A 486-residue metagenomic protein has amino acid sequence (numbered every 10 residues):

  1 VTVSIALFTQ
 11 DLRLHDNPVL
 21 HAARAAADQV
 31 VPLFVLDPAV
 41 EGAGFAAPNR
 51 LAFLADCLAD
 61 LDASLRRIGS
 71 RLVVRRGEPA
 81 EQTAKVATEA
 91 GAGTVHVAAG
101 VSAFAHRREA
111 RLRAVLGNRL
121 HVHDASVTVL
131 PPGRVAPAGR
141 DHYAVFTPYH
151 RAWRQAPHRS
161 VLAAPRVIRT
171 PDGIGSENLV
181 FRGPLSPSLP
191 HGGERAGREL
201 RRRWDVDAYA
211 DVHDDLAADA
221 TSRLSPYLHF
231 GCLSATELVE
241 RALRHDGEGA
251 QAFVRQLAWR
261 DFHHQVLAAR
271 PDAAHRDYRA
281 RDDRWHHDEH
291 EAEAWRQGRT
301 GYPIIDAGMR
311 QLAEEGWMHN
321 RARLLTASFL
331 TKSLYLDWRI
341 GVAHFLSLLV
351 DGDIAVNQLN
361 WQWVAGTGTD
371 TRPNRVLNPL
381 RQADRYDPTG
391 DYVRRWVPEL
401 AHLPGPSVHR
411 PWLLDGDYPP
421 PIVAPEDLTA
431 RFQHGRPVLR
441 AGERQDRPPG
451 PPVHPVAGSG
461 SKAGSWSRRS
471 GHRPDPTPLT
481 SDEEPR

Functional and structural regions predicted by a protein language model:
V1-V161, G249, V356-N357, H434-G435 (+4 more regions): Trp/Phe/Arg-rich N-terminal binding region typifying the photolyase-homology
H21, D306, L324, D427-A430: A broad detector of short, well-ordered amphipathic alpha-helices that serve as recognition/interaction surfaces
P48-A52, P190-H191, W295, A383: Charge-dense, low-complexity intrinsically disordered segments
G139-D283, A383-D387, D391-R486: Glycine/tryptophan-enriched, flexible segments
A220-P398: Active-site-proximal binding-pocket segments
